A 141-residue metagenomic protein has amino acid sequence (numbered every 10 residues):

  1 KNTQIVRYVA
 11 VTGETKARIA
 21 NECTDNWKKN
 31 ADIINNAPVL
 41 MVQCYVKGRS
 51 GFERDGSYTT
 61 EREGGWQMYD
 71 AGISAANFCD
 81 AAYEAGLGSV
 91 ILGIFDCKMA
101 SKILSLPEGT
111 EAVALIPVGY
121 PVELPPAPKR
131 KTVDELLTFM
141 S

Functional and structural regions predicted by a protein language model:
N2-A71: Glycine/small-residue-rich phosphate/adenosyl-binding loop
T3-V6, L87, V113: Short secondary-structure junction motifs
W27, P107-T110: Short, hinge-like loop/turn segments at secondary-structure boundaries
P38-L40, S89, E111-V113: Structural motif
M41, G56-I103: Small-aliphatic-rich amphipathic alpha-helix that forms the alpha element of a beta-alpha
Y45, I94, Y120: Short secondary-structure boundary segments
K102-E108, P125-P128: Short proline/glycine-enriched turn/loop segments at secondary-structure junctions
A114-S141: C-terminal helix-cap and adjacent tail motif
